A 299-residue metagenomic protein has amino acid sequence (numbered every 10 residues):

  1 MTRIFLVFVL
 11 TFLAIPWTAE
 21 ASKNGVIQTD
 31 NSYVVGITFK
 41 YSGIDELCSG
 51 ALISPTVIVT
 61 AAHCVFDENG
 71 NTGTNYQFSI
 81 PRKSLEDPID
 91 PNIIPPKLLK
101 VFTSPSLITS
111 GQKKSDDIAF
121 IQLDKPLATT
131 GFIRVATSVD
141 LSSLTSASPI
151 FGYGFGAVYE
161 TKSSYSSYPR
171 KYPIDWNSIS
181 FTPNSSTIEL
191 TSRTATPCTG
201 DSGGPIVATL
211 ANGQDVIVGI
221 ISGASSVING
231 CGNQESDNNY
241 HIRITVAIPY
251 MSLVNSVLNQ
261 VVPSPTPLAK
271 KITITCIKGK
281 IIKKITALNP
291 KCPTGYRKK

Functional and structural regions predicted by a protein language model:
M1-I4: Positively charged n-region of N-terminal signal peptides that target proteins for export
V7-A14: Bacterial N-terminal signal peptides
I15-K23: Sec-dependent signal peptide cleavage junction
E20-A21, P263-K299: Polybasic, low-complexity, intrinsically disordered segments
S22-Y33, K40-G43, F66, T72-A128: Conserved catalytic-core segment of clan PA serine endopeptidases
L47, L52-A62, N75, Y168-S178 (+1 more regions): C-terminal subregion of chymotrypsin/trypsin-like serine protease catalytic domains
H63-F66, R82-L85, D124-T129, F155-Y159 (+3 more regions): Acidic glycine-/aspartate-rich tracts in secreted/extracellular proteins
K114-T194, S226, A247, M251: Chymotrypsin/trypsin-fold serine protease catalytic domain
